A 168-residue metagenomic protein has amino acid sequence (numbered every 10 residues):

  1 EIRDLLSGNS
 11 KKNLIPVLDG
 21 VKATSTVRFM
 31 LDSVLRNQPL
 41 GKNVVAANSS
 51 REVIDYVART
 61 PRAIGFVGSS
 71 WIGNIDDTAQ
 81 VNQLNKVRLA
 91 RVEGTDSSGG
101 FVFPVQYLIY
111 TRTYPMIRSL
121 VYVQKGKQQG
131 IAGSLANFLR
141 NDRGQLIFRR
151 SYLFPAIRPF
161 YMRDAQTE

Functional and structural regions predicted by a protein language model:
E1-E168: Exported/periplasmic ABC-transporter solute-binding proteins
